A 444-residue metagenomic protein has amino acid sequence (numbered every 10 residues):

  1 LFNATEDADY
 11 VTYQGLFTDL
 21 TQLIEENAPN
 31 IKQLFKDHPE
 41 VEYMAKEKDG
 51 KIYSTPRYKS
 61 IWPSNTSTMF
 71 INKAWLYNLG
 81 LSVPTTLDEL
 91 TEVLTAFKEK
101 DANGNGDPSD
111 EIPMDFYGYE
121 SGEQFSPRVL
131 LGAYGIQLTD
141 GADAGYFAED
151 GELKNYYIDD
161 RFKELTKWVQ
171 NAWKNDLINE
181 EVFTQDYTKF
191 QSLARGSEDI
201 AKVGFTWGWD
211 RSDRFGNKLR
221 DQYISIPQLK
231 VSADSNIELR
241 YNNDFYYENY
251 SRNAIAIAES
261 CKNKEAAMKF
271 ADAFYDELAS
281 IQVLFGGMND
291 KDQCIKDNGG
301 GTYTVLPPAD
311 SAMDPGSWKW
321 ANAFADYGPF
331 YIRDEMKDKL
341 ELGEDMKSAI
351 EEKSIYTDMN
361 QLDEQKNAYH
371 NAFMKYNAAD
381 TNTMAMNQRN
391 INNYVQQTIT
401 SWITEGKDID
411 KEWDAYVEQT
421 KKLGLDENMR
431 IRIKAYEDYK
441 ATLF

Functional and structural regions predicted by a protein language model:
L1-E47, A74-V83, E99, G106 (+5 more regions): Extracytoplasmic "Venus flytrap"/periplasmic binding protein-like
L1-E89, D101, A144, L153-Y157 (+3 more regions): Conserved N-terminal structural module of periplasmic/extracytoplasmic solute-binding proteins
D19-D37, S82, T139-D160, V231-N243 (+2 more regions): Short, solvent-exposed loop/beta-turn-alpha elements that line the ligand-binding surface or hinge of extracytoplasmic
T21-E26, E47-F125, G145-S197, I255-G286 (+3 more regions): Helix-loop-helix "hinge/cap" segment bordering the ligand-binding cleft or interdomain interface
T95, L130-F147: Append "and occasionally in soluble cytosolic enzymes with long acidic Gly/Pro-rich linkers
A201-W318: Structured mid-domain segments that build the active-site/substrate or prosthetic-cofactor binding neighborhood
P227-S235, P315-W318, N322, Q397 (+2 more regions): C-terminal extensions
A273, E277-T400: Conserved small-residue motifs centered on glycine
